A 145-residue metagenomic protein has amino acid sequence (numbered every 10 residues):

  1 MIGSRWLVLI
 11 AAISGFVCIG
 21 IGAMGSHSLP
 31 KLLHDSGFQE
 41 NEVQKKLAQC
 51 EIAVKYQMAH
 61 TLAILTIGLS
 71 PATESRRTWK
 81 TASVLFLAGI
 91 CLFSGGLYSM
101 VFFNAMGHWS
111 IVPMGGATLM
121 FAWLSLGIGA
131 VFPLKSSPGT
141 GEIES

Functional and structural regions predicted by a protein language model:
M1-S145: Polytopic transmembrane helical bundles with strong interfacial aromatic enrichment
